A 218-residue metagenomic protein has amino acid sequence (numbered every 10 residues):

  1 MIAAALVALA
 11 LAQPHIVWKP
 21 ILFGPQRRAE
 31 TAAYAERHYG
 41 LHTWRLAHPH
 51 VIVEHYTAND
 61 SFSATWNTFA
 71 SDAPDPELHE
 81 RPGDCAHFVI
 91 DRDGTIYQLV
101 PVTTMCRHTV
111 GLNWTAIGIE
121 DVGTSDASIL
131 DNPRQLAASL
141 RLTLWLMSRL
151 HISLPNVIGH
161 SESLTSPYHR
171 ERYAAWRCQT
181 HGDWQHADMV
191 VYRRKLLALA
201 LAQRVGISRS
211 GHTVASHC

Functional and structural regions predicted by a protein language model:
M1-I2: Bacterial N-terminal signal peptides that target proteins for export
L6-T109: N-terminal catalytic cores of peptidoglycan-degrading enzymes
L11-R28, L46, S125-C218: Basic/polar, cationic surfaces and motifs that engage anionic cell-wall and phosphate/carboxylate ligands
V51, A116-G118, N156: Structural preference for beta-strand elements that scaffold enzyme active sites
T57, V122-T124: Short strand-loop junctions, especially beta-strand C-caps/beta-turns that link beta-sheets to coils or alpha-helices
V110-D121: Short coil-to-beta-strand
